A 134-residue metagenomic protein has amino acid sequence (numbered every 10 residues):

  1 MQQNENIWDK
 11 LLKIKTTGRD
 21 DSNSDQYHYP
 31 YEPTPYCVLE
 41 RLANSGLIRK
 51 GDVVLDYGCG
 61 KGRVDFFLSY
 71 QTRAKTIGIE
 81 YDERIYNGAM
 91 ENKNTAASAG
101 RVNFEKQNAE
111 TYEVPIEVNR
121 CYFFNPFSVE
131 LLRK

Functional and structural regions predicted by a protein language model:
M1-R49: S-adenosyl-L-methionine
G51-G58: Conserved class I S-adenosyl-L-methionine
G62-F66: Glycine-rich SAM-binding Motif I of class I
K75-E80: Conserved SAM-binding motif I beta-strand of class I
A89-M90: Conserved SAM-binding loop
A99-Q107: Conserved SAM-binding strand-loop segment of SAM-dependent methyltransferases
T111-P115: Short conserved loop adjoining the S-adenosyl-L-methionine
V129-K134: A short, conserved alpha-helix within the catalytic core of class I
